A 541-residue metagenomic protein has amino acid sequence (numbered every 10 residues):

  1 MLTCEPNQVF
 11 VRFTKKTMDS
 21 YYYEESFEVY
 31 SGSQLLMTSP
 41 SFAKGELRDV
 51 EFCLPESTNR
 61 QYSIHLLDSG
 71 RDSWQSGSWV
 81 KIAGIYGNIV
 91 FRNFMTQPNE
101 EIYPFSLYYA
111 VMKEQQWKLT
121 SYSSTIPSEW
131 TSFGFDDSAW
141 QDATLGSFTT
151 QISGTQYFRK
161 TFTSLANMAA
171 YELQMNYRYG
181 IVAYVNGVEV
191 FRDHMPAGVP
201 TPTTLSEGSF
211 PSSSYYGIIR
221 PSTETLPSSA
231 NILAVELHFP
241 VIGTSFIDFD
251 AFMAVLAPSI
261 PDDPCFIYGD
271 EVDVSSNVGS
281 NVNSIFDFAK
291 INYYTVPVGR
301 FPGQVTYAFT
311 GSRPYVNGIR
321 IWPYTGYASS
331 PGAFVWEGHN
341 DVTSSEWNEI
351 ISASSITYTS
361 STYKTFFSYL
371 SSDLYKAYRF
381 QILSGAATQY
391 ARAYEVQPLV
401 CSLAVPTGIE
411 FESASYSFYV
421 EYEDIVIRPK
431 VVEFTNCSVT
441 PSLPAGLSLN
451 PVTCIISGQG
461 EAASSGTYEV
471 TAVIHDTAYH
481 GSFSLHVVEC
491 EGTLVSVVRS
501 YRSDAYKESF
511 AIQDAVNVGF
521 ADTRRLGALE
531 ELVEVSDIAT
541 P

Functional and structural regions predicted by a protein language model:
L2, P6-Q8, F91-S147, E172 (+6 more regions): Accessory carbohydrate-binding/adhesion or oligomerization-edge regions at the termini of glycan-active proteins
R12, I64-H65, W140, F162 (+4 more regions): Aromatic-lined ligand-binding clefts that engage carbohydrates, nucleic acids, or primary amines
K15-M18, H65-D72, V235-G243, F380-T388 (+1 more regions): Short beta-strand-plus-loop segments that form exposed binding edges in beta-rich domains
S73-K81, I242-A251, A387-C401, E508: Edge beta-strands of jelly-roll/beta-sandwich modules across compartments, strongly enriched in secreted/luminal
A257-D262, S280-E349, T362-A404: Aromatic, loop-rich ligand-recognition surfaces of beta-strand-rich domains
P406-C437: Solvent-exposed, low-complexity, repeat-rich "mucin-like" stalks and linkers
A445-E461: Strand-loop-strand motifs at the edges of beta-sheets in extracellular beta-sandwich domains
A478-V488: C-terminal edge beta-strand
